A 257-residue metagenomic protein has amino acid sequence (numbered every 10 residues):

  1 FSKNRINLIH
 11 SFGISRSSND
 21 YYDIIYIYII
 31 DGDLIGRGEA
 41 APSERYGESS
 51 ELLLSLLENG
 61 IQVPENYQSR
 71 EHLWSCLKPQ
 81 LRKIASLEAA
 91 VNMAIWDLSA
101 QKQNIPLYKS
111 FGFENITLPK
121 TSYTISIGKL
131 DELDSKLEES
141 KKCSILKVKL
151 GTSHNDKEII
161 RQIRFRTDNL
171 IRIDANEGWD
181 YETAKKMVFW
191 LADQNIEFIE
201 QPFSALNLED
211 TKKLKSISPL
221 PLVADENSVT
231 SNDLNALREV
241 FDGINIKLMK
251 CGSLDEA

Functional and structural regions predicted by a protein language model:
F1-K3, I14-D20, Q101, I105-P119: N-terminal amphipathic alpha-helix/helix-capping segment at the start of soluble metabolic enzymes
F1-Y46: Structured beta-strand/loop patches that form or line metal/cofactor-binding pockets in enzymes
I27, D33, V91, N104 (+5 more regions): Conserved, mostly hydrophobic/aromatic
I29-I30, L34-K102: Metal- or metallocofactor-binding catalytic centers and their adjacent structured scaffolds across diverse enzyme
G36, I171-I173, L222-V223, I244: Residue-level marker for buried hydrophobic side chains located in beta-strands that build the well-ordered beta-sheet
A40, M93, L98, V148 (+3 more regions): Generic detector of well-ordered alpha-helical packing
L107-S218: Metal-dependent enolase-superfamily TIM-barrel catalytic cores that perform enediolate-based chemistry
L206-A257: Catalytic alpha/beta core domains of metabolic enzymes, predominantly
